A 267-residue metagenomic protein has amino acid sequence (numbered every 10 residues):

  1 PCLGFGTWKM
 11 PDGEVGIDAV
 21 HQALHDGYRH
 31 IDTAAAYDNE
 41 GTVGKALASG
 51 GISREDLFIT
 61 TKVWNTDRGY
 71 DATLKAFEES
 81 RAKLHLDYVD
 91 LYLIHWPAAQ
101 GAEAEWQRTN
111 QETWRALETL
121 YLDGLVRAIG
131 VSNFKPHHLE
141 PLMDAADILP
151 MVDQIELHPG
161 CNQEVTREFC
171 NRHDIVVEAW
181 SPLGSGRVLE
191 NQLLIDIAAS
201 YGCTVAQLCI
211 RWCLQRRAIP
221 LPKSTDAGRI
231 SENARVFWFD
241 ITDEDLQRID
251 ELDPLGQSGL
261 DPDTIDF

Functional and structural regions predicted by a protein language model:
P1-L57, A116, I265: N-terminal binding-site loop/beta-alpha segment at the start of enzyme catalytic domains that lines or forms
L3-E14, V63-Y70, G101-W106: Active-site mouth loops of central-metabolism enzymes
P11-L24, G69-L84, H137-E140, N162: Short, acidic/polar
D12, P97-F267: Beta/alpha (TIM)-barrel catalytic core signal, keyed to glycine-rich beta->alpha loops juxtaposed to Asp/Glu that bind
H30, Y88-L91, A128, V152: Residues at the N-termini of beta-strands
G44-R54, R81-L86, M143-A146, R167-H173: Acidic (Asp/Glu)-rich catalytic clusters
R54-D67, Y88-P97, E156-L157: A short, structured active-site edge motif that brings together acidic residues
T73-I94, T119-D123: CE4/NodB-like, metal-dependent polysaccharide N-deacetylase domain that modifies extracellular/periplasmic N-acetylated
